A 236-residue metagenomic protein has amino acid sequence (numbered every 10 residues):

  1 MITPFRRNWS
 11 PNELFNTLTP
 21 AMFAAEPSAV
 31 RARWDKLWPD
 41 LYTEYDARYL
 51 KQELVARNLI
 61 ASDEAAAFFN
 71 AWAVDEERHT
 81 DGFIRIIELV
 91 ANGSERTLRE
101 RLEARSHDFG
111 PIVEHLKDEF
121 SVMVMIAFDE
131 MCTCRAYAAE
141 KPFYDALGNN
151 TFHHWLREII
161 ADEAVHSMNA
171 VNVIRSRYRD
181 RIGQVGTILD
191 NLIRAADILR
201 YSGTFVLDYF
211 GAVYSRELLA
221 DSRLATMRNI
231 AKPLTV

Functional and structural regions predicted by a protein language model:
M1-V236: Non-heme di-metal
